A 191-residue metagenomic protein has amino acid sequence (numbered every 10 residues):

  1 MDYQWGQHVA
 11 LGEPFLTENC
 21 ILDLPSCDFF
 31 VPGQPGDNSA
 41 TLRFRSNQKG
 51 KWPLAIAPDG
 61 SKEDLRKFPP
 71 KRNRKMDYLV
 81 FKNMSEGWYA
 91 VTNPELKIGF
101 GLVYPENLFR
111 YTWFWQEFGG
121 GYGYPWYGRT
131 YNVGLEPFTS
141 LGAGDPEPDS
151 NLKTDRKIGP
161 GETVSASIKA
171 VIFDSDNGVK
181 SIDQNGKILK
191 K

Functional and structural regions predicted by a protein language model:
M1-L24, L108, W115-E117, K180-I182: Acidic (Asp/Glu-rich), glycine- and aromatic
V9-E13, T139-L141, A170-D174: Beta-strand elements of well-folded, non-transmembrane domains
E13, T17-E106: Active-site/ligand-binding surface loops and adjacent short beta/alpha elements that line catalytic pockets across
A90-S140: Glycine-rich active-site loops that engage anionic ligands at enzyme catalytic sites
G123, K153-I158: Beta-strand-rich interaction surfaces with strong enrichment in secreted/lumenal proteins
L141-N151: Short, structured beta-strand/loop micro-motifs enriched in basic residues and often containing a Trp
R156-D174: Short Pro-Gly-centered flexible turn/kink motifs
D174-K191: Terminal connector regions
